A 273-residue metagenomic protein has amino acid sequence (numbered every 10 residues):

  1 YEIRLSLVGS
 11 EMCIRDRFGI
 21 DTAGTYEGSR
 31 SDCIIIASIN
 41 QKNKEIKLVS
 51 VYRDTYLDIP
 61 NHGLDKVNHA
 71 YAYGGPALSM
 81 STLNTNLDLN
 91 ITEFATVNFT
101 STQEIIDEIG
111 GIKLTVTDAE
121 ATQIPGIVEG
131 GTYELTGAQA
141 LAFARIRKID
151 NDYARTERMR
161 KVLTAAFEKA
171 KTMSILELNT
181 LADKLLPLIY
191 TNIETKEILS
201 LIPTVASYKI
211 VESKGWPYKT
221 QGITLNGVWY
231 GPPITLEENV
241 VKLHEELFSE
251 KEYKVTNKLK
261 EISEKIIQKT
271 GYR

Functional and structural regions predicted by a protein language model:
Y1-V8, M12-C13: Short, small-residue-biased leader/transition segments that mark boundaries at the very start of proteins
E11, S29-I34, N43-V51, H62-L64 (+7 more regions): Extracytoplasmic
E11, T25-R30, P60, A72-M80 (+7 more regions): Solvent-exposed, acidic/flexible segments
D21-Y26, D65-Y73, D88-E93, R145-Y153 (+3 more regions): Second-shell loop/turn segments in exported
I59, G63, I193-R273: C-terminal solvent-exposed extensions
D65, H69, A77, S81-T85 (+9 more regions): Solvent-exposed, polar/charged alpha-helical surfaces in well-ordered, non-transmembrane soluble domains, broadly
A70-E129, N192-E194: Amphipathic, coiled-coil-like alpha-helical scaffolding segments used for oligomerization/assembly
S101-K184, I189: Flexible, polar/acidic helix-loop-strand segments at domain edges
